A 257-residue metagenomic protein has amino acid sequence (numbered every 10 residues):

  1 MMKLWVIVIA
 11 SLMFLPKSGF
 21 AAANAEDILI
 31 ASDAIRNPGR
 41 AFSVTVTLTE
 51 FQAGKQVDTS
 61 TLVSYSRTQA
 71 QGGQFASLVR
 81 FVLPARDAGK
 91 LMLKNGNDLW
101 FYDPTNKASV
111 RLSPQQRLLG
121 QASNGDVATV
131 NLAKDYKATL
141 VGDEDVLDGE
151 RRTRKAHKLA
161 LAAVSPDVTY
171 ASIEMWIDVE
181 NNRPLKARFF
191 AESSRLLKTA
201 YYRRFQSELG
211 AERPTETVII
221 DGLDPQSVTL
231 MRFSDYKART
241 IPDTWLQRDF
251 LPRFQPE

Functional and structural regions predicted by a protein language model:
M1-I7: Bacterial N-terminal signal peptides that target proteins for export
L12-F14: Hydrophobic core
P16-S18: N-terminal signal peptide c-region/cleavage motif recognized by signal peptidases
A22-A41, T47, K55-D58, A85-D87 (+3 more regions): Flexible, processing/modification-adjacent segments and terminal tails in exported/periplasmic/extracellular proteins
S32, L62-T68, Y201-S207: Extended lipid/amphipathic-ligand handling interfaces
D33-F42, G72, E180, S207-A211: Edge/loop elements at the starts and ends of beta-strands within beta-rich repeat scaffolds
V44-L78, V82: N-terminal, post-signal-peptide region of Sec/Tat-exported proteins
A108-L112, N124-V127, R154-R248: Gly/Pro-enriched, hydrophobic low-complexity segments that function as extracytoplasmic propeptides/linkers
